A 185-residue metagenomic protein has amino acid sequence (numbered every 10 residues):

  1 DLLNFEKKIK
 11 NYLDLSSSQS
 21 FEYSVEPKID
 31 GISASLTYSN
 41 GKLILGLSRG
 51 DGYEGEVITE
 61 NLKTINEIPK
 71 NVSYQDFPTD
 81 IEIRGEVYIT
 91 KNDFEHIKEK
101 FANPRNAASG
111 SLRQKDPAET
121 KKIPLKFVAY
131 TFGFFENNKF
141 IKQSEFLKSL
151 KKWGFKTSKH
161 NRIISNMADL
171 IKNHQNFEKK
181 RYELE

Functional and structural regions predicted by a protein language model:
D1-E185: RNA/tRNA-interacting regions in translation and RNA-turnover enzymes
